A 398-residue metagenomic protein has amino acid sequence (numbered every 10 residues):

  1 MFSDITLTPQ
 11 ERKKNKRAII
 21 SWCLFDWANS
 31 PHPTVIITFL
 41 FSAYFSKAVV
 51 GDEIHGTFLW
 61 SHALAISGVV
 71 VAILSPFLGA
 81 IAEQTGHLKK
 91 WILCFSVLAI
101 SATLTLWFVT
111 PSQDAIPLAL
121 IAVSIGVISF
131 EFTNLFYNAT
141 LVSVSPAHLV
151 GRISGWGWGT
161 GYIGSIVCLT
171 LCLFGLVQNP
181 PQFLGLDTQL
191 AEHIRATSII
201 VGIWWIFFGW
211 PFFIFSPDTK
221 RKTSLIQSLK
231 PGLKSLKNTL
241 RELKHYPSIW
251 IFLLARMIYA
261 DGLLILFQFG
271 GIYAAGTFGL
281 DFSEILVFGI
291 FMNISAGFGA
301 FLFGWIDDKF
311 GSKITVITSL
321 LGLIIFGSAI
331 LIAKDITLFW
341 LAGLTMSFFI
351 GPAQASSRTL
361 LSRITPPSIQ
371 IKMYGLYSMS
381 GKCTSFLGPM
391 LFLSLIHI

Functional and structural regions predicted by a protein language model:
F2-I19, P217-L254: Juxtamembrane intracellular "pre-TM" segments in multi-pass secondary transporters
I36-T57, Q268-E284: Short amphipathic helix-loop junctions that connect adjacent transmembrane helices in Major Facilitator Superfamily/SLC
I54-F58, A147-G157, F282, P367-Y377: Loop-to-transmembrane helix entry/capping segments in MFS-fold secondary transporters and related SLC/MFSD carriers
H62-A80, I290-L302: Central cavity-lining transmembrane alpha-helices of secondary-active solute carriers, predominantly the Major
L74-H87, G299-G311, I396: Helix-to-loop junctions at the C-terminal end of transmembrane segments in multipass secondary transporters
K90-T105, I314-A329: Structural signature of the two symmetry-related core transmembrane helices
W107-I121, L331-A342: Helix-loop junctions at membrane interfaces in 12-TM secondary transporters
F132-S145, P352-T365: Intracellular juxtamembrane helix-capping segments at the cytosolic ends of symmetry-related transmembrane helices
